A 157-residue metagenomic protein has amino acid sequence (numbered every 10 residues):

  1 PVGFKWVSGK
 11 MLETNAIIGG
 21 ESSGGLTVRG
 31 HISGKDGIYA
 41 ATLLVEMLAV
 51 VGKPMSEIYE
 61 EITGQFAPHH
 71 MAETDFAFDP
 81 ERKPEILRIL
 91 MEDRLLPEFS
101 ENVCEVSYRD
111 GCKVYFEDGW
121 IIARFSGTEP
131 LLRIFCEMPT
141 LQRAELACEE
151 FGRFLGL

Functional and structural regions predicted by a protein language model:
V2-L157: Phosphate-binding and adjacent anionic-ligand microenvironments
